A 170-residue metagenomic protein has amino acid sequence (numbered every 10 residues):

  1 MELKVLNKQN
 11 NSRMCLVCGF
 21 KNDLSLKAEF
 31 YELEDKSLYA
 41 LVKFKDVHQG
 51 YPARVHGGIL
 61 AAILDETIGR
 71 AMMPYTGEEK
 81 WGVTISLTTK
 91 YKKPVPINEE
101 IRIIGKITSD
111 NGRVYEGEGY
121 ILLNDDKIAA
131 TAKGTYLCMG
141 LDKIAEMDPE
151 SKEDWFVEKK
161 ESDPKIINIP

Functional and structural regions predicted by a protein language model:
M1-N7, P96-I97, T108-P170: HotDog/MaoC-like acyl-thioester-processing domains
M1-V47, K152, F156-P170: Non-catalytic linker/capping segments at the edges of enzyme domains
S25, T84-S86, V114-E116: Short coil/loop residues immediately preceding or within conserved phosphate-binding loops of NTP-utilizing enzyme
Y31-L33, K106-D110: Short beta-strand micro-motifs enriched in acidic
A40, L87-Y91, G105, G119 (+1 more regions): A structural signal for short, well-ordered beta-strand segments
L41-I63: A conserved, well-ordered hydrophobic junction motif at loop->secondary-structure transitions
G50-R54, G82, L141-K143: A short, polar/proline- and glycine-enriched secondary-structure boundary/capping micro-motif
T67-R102, T108: Hydrophobic beta-strand-centered segment that forms part of the acyl-chain substrate-binding groove
